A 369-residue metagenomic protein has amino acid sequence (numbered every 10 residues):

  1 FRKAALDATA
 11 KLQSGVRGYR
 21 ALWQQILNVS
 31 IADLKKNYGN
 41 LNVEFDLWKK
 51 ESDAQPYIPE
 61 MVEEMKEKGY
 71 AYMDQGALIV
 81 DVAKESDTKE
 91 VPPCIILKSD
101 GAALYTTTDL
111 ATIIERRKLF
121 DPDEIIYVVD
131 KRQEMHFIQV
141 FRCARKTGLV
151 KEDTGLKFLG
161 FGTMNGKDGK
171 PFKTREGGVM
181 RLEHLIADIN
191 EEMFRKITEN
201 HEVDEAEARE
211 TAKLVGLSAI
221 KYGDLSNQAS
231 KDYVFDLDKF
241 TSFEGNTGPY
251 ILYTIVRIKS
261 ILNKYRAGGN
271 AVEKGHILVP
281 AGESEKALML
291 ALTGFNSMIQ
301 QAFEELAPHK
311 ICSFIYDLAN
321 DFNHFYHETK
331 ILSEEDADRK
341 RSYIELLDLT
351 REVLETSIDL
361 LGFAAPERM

Functional and structural regions predicted by a protein language model:
F1-M369: NTP-dependent nucleotidyl-transfer catalytic core
